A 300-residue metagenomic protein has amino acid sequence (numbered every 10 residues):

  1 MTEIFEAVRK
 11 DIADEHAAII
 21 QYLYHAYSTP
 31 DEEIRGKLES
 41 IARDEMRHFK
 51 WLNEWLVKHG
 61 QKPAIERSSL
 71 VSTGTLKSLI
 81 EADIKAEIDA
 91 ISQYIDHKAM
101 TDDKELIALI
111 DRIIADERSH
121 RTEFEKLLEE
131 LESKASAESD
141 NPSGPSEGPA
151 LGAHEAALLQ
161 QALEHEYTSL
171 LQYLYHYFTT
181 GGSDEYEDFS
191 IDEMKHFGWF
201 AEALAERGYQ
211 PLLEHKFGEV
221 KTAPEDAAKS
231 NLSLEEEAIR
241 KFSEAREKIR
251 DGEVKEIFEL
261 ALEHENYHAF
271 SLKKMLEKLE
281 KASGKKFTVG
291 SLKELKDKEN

Functional and structural regions predicted by a protein language model:
M1-N300: Iron-associated oxidoreductase/ferritin-like identity signal
